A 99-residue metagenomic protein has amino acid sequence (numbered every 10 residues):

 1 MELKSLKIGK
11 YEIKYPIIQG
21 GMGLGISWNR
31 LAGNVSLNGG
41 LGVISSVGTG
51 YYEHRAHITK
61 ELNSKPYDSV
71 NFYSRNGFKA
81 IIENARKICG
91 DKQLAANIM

Functional and structural regions predicted by a protein language model:
M1-M99: Active-site entrance/lid segments in N-terminal catalytic domains of soluble metabolic enzymes
